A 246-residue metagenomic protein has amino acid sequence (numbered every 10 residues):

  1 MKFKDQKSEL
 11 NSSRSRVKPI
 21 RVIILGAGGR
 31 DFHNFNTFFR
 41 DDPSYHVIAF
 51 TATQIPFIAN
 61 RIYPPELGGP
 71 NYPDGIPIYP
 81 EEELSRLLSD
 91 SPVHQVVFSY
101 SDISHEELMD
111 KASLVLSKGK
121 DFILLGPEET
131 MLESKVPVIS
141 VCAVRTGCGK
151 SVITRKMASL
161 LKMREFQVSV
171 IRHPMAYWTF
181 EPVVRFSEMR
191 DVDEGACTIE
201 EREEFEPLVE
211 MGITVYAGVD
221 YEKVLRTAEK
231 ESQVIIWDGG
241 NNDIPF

Functional and structural regions predicted by a protein language model:
M1-V17: Short, basic, low-complexity termini and linkers enriched in Ser/Thr/Gly/Pro that act as targeting/leader peptides
K18-S91: A solvent-exposed beta-alpha-beta segment
R21, S140, S159-F246: Flexible phosphate-sensing "switch/lid" loops adjacent to ATP/NTP-binding sites across phosphate-transfer
I55-R61, I103-E107, W178-F180: Short, charged/polar "capping" segments at the starts of alpha-helices and the immediately preceding loops
Y63-E128: Phosphate-bearing ligand-interacting subdomains that bind or position ATP/ADP/UDP/GDP/NAD(P) or nucleotide-linked
M131-V136: Phosphate-binding P-loop
I139-M157: Glycine-rich phosphate-binding P-loop
